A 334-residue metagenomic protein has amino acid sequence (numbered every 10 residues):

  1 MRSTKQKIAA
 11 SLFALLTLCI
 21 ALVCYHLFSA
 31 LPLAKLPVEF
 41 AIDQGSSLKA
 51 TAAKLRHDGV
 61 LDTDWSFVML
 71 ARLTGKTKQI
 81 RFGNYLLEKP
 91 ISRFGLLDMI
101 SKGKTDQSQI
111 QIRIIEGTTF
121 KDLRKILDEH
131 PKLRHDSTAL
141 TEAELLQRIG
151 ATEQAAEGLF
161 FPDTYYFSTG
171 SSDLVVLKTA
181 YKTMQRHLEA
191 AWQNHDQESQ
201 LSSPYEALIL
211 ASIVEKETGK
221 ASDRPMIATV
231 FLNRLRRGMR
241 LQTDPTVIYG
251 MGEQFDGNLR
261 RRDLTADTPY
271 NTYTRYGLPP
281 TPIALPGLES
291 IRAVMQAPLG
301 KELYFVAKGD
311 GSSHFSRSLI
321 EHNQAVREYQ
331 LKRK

Functional and structural regions predicted by a protein language model:
M1-L36: N-terminal type II signal-anchor transmembrane helix that functions as the membrane-insertion/stop-transfer segment
A10-L15, D58-G59, N84-Y85, D136-L140 (+2 more regions): N-terminal start-of-chain detector that recognizes signal peptides and the immediate post-cleavage beginning
L12-A14, C24-A30, L70-G75, L96-G103 (+4 more regions): Short amphipathic alpha-helical segments, especially helix-boundary/capping motifs
F13-L16, D43, E88, I115 (+2 more regions): Pocket-edge positions in alpha/beta enzyme catalytic cores
L15-Y25, L87-F94, I291: Short, composition-biased local secondary-structure segments
A30-L188: Signal peptide-directed extracytoplasmic domains
S47, K121, K125, E129-S137 (+1 more regions): Bacterial extracytoplasmic/cell-wall-associated proteins, especially those involved in peptidoglycan
